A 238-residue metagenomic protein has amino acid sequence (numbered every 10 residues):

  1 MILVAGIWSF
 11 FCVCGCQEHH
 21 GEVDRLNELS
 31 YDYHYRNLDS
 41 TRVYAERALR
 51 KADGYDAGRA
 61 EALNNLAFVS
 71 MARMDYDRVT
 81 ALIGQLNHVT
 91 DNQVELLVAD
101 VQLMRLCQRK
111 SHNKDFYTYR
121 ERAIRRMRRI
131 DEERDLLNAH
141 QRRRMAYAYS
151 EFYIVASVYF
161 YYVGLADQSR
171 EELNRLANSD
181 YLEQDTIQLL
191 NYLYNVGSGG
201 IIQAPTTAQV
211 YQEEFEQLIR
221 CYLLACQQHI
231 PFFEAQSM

Functional and structural regions predicted by a protein language model:
M1-L3: Bacterial N-terminal signal peptides that target proteins for export
I7, F11-M238: A "functional boundary" signal
